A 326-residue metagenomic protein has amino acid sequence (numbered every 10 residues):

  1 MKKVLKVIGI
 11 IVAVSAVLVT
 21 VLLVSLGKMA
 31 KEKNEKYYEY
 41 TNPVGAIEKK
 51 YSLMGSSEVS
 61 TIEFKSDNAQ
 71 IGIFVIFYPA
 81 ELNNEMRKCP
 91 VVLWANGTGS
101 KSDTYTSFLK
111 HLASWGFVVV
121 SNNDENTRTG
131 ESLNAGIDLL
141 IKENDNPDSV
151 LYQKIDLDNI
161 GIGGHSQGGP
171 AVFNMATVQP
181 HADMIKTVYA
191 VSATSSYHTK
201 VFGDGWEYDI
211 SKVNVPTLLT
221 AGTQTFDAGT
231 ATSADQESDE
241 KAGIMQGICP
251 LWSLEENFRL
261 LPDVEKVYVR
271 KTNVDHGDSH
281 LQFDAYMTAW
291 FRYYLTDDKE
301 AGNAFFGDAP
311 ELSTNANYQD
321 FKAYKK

Functional and structural regions predicted by a protein language model:
M1-V17: N-terminal Sec-pathway targeting helices
K2, D263-E265, K271-K326: Alpha/beta-hydrolase-fold serine-hydrolase catalytic core, especially in secreted/extracellular enzymes
K31-K88: N-terminal cap/lid segment of alpha/beta-hydrolase-fold proteins
N83-K88, E131-A171, V178-Q179: Gly/Ser-rich "nucleophile elbow"/oxyanion-hole loop immediately N-terminal to the catalytic nucleophile in hydrolases
M86-G97: Short beta-strand element of the alpha/beta-hydrolase
D103-N122: Short amphipathic alpha-helix adjacent to the substrate-entry channel of hydrolases
M175-I185: Conserved hydrolase catalytic core segment
I185-G277: The feature captures the conserved acid-bearing segment of alpha/beta-hydrolase catalytic domains
